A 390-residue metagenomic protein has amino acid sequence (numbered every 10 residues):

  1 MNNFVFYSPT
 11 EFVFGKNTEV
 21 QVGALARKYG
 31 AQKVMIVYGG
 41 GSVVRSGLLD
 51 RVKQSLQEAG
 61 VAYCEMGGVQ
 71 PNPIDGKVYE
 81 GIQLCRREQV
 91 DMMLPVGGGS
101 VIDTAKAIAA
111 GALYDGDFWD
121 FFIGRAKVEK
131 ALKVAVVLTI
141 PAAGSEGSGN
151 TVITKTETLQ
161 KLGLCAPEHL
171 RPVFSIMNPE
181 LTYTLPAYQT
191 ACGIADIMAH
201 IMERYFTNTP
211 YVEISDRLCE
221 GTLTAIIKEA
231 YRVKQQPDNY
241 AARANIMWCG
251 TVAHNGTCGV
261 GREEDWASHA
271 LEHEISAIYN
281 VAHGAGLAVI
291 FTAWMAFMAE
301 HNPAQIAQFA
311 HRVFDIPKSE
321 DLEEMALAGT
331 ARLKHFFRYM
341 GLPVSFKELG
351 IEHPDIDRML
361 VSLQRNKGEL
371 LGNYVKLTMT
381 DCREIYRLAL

Functional and structural regions predicted by a protein language model:
M1-Y29: N-terminal amphipathic/basic leader segments beginning at the initiator methionine
E19-V22, R45-L48, D75-G76, S100-K106 (+3 more regions): Short glycine/serine/threonine-rich phosphate/pyrophosphate-binding segments that cradle anionic phosphate groups
M35-I36, M92-L94, A135: Conserved beta-strand elements of the Class I
V44-G116, R232-R243: N-terminal small/polar loop signature for handling phosphorylated ligands or for N-terminal nucleophile
L113-Y211, Q308: A glycine/threonine-rich phosphate-anchoring loop and its flanking beta-alpha core in nucleotide/phosphate-binding
R204, N208-R332: Active-site segments that bind and position negatively charged phosphate/pyrophosphate groups
I306, V313-L390: C-terminal charged capping/lid subdomain of soluble metabolic enzymes
